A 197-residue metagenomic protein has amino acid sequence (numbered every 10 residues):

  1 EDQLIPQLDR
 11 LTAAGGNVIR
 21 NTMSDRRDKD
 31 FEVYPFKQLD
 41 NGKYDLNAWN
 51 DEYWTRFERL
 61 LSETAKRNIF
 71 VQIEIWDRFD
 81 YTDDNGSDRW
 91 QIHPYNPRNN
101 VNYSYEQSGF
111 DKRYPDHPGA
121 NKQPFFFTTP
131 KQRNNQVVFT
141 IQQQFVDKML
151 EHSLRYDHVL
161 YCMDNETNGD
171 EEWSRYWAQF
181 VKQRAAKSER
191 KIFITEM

Functional and structural regions predicted by a protein language model:
E1-M197: Active-site mouth of glycoside hydrolases
